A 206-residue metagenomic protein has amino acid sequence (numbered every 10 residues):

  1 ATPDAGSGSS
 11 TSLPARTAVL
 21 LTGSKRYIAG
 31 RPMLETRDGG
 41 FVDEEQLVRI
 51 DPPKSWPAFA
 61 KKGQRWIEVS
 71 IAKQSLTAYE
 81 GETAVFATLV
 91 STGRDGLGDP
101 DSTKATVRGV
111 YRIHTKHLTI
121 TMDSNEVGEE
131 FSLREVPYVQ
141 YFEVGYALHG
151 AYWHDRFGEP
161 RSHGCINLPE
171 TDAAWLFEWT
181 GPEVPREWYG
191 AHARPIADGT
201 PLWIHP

Functional and structural regions predicted by a protein language model:
A1-A15, S55-K61, P185, I196: SH3-family beta-barrel domains
G6, S10-R49: SH3/SH3-like beta-barrel superfamily modules
A15-T17, L47-R49, L89-G96, H154-D155: A short, sequence-level motif marking secondary-structure junctions
E35-W66, T92: Boundary regions of SH3-family modules and the immediately adjacent low-complexity/disordered segments in eukaryotic
A60-K62, F86, D95, P100-V110 (+1 more regions): Exported/periplasmic cell-wall-interacting domains
S75-L76: Gly/Thr-rich phosphate-binding beta-strand-loop-beta motif of the actin/hexokinase/Hsp70
E82-A84: Residue-level signal for glycine
